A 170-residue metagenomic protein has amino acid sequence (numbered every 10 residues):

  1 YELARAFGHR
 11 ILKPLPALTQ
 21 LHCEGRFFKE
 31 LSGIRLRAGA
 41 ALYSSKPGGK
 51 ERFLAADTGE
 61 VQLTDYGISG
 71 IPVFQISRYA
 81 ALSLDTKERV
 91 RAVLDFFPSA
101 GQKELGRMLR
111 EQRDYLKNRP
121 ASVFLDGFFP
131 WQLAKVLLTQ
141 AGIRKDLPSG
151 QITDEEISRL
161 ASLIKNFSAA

Functional and structural regions predicted by a protein language model:
Y1-G25: Glycine-rich loop(s) and the adjacent beta-strand/alpha-helix scaffold that form part
G25-R26, L94: Short non-domain terminal segments
F28-G39: A glycine-biased structural micro-motif
A41-A170: Residue-level recognition of phosphate/Mg2+-coordinating polar/acidic sites in nucleotide-handling active sites
